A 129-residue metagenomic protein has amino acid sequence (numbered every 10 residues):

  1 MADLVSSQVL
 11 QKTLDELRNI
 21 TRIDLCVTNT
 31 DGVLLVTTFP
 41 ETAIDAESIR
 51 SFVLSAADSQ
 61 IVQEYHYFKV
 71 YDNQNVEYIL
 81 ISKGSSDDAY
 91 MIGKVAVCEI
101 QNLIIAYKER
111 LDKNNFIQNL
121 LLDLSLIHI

Functional and structural regions predicted by a protein language model:
A2-I127: Hydrophobic, helix-rich cores of sensory/ligand-binding and other regulatory modules that couple small-molecule
